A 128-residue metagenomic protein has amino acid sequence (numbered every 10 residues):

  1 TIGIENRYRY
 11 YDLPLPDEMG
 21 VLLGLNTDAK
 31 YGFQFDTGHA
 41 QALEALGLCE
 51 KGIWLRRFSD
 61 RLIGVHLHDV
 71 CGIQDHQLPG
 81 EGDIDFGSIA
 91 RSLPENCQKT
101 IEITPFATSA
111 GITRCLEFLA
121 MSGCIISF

Functional and structural regions predicted by a protein language model:
T1-D12, Q34-F35: Aromatic-lined carbohydrate-recognition surfaces of secreted/lumenal glycan-active proteins
L13-F128: Histidine-acidic metal/acid-base catalytic patches
